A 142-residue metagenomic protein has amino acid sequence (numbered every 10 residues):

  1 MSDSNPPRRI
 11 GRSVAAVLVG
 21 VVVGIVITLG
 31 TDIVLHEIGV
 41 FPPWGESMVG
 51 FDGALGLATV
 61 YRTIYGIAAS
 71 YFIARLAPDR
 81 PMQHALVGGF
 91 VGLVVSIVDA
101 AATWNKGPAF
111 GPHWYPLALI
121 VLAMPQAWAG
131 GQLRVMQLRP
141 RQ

Functional and structural regions predicted by a protein language model:
S2-Q142: Juxtamembrane/disordered regions of integral membrane proteins
